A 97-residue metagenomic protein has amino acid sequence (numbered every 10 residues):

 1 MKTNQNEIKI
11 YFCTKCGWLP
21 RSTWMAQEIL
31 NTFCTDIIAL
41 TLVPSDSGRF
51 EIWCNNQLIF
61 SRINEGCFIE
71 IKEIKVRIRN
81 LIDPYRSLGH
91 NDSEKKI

Functional and structural regions predicted by a protein language model:
M1-T35: Local sequence-structure signature of Cys/Sec-based thiol-disulfide redox active-site neighborhoods
K2-N6, F33, R86-I97: Cysteine/selenocysteine-centered motifs that mediate thiol-based redox chemistry or coordinate metal-sulfur cofactors
Y11, T41, I63: Generic anion/oxyanion-binding catalytic loop in active/binding sites
K15-G17, S47, Q57, E65: Conserved beta-strand elements of beta-rich interaction domains across eukaryotes, especially beta-propellers
D36-E51: Amphipathic, hydrophobic secondary-structure cores in small proteins
L58-R86: Non-catalytic, surface beta->alpha helical segment in thiol-disulfide oxidoreductase systems
